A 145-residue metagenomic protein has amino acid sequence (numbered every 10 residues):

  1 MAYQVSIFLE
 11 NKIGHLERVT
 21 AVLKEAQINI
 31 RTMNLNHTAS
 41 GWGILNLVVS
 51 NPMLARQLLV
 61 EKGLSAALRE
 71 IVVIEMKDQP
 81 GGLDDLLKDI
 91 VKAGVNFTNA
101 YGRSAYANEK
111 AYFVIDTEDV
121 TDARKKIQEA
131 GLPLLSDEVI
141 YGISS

Functional and structural regions predicted by a protein language model:
M1-S145: A conserved regulatory-domain signal marking ACT and ACT-like small-molecule sensing domains and adjacent regulatory
